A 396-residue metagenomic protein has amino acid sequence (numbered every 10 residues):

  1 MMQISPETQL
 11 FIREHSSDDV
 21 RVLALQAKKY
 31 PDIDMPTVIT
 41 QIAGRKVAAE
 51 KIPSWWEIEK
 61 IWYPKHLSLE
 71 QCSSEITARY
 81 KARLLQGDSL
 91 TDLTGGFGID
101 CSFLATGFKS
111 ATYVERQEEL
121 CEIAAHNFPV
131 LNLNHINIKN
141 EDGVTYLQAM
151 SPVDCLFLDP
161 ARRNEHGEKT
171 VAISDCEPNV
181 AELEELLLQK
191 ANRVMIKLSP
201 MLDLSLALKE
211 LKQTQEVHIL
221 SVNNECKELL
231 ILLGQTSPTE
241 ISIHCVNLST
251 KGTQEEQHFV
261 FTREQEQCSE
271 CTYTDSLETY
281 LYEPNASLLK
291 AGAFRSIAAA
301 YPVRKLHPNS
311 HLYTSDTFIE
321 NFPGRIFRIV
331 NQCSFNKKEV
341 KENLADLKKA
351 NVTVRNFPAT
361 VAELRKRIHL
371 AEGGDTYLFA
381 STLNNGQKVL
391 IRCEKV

Functional and structural regions predicted by a protein language model:
M1-V396: SAM-dependent transferase fold signal centered on methyltransferase-like domains, encompassing both Class I
